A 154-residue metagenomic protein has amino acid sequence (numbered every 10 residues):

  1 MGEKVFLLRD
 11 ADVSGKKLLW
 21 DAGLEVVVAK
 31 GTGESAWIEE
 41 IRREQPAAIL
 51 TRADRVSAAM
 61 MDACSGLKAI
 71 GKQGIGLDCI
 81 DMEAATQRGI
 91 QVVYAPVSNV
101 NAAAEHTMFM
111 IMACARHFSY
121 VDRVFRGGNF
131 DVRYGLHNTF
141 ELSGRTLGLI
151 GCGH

Functional and structural regions predicted by a protein language model:
M1-V93: An N-terminal-biased, well-structured beta-alpha scaffold segment characteristic of Rossmann-like dinucleotide-binding
G71, T146-G148: Residue in the alpha/beta-hydrolase core beta-strand immediately N-terminal to the catalytic nucleophile
R88, P96-T146: Phosphate-binding beta-alpha-beta segment of Rossmann-like dinucleotide-binding domains, i.e., the NAD(P)
C152-G153: Glycine-rich Rossmann-fold phosphate-binding loop(s) that bind the pyrophosphate of adenine dinucleotide cofactors
